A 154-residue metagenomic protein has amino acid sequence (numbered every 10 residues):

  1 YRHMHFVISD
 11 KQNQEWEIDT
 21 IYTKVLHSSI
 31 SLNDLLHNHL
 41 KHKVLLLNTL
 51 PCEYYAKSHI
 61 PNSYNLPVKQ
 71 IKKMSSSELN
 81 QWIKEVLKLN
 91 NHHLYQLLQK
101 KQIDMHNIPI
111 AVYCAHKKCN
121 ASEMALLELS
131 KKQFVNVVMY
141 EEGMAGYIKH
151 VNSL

Functional and structural regions predicted by a protein language model:
Y1-I60: Flexible, polar/low-complexity N-terminal or interdomain linker segments that lie immediately upstream of folded
H42-K43, L50, S130-Q133, V138 (+1 more regions): Non-catalytic interaction surface on structured domains
S58-H59, M124-A125, H150: Short, solvent-exposed loop/turn and secondary-structure capping segments
P67-S76, E142-M144: Short, acidic/turn-prone active-site loops that include or flank metal/cofactor- and phosphate-binding residues
K73-I83, Y147-H150: Short, charged, surface-exposed secondary-structure boundary motifs
W82-Y147: Catalytic cysteine-centered active loop of the rhodanese-like fold, especially the PTP/DSP P-loop
M144, V151-L154: Extracellular/periplasmic juxtamembrane helices and adjacent flexible linkers that interface with membrane partners
